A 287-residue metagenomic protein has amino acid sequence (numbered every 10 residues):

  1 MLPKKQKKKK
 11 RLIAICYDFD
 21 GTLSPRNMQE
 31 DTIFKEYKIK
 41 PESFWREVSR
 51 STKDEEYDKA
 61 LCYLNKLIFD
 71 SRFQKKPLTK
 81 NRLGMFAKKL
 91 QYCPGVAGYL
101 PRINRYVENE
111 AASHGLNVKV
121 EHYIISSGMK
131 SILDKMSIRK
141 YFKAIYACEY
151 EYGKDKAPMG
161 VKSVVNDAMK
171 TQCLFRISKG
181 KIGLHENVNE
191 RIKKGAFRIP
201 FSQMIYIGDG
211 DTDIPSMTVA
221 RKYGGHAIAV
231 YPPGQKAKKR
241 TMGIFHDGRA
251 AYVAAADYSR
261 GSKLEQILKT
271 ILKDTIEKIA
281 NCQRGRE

Functional and structural regions predicted by a protein language model:
L2-K154, I244, A250-A251: Alpha-helical substrate-recognition element adjacent to the catalytic core
K88-Y123, S127-E287: C-terminal cap/substrate-recognition subdomain and adjoining C-terminal extension of metal-dependent phosphatase-like
